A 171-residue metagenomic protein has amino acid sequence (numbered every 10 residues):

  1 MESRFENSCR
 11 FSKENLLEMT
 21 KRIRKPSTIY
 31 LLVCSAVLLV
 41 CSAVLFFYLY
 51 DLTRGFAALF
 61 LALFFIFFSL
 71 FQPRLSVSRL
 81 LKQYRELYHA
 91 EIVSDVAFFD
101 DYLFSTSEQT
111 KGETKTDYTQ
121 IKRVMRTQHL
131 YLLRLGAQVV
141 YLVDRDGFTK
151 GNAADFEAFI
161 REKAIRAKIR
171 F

Functional and structural regions predicted by a protein language model:
M1-V37, L45: N-terminal membrane-targeting/pre-transmembrane regions
R4, K111-E113, V140: Short, mixed charged/polar active-site loops that provide acid/base catalysis or chelate metal/phosphate cofactors
L38-L52: Juxtamembrane "helix exit" motif at the C-terminal ends of alpha-helical transmembrane segments in multi-pass membrane
L49-F65: Hydrophobic alpha-helical transmembrane segments
Q72-K115: Conserved beta-hairpin
F98-D100, M125-R126, L135: Generic beta-strand structural signal
L103-F104, T114-L130: Phosphoinositide-dependent membrane-docking surfaces
L130-F171: A membrane-cytosol interface segment of integral membrane proteins
